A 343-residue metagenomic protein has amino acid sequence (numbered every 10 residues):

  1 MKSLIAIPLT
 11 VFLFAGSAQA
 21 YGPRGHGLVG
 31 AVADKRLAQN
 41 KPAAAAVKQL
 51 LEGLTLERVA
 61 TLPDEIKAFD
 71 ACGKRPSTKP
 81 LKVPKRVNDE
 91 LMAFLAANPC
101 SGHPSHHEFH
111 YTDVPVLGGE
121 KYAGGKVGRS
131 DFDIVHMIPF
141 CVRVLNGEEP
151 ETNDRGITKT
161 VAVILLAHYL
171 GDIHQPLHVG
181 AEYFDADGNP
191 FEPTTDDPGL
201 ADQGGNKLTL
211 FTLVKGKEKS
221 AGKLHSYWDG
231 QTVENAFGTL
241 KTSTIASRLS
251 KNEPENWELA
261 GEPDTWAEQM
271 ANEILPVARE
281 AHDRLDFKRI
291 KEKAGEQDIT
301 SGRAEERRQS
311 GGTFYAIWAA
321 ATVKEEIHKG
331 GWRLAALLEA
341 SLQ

Functional and structural regions predicted by a protein language model:
M1-P8: Sec-dependent signal peptide recognition, specifically the positively charged N-region followed immediately by
L9-L13: Hydrophobic core
A15-S17: N-terminal signal peptide c-region/cleavage motif recognized by signal peptidases
Q19-A167, P176-Q343: N-terminal, motif-rich segments that launch catalysis or mediate targeting to/interaction with membranes, typified by
